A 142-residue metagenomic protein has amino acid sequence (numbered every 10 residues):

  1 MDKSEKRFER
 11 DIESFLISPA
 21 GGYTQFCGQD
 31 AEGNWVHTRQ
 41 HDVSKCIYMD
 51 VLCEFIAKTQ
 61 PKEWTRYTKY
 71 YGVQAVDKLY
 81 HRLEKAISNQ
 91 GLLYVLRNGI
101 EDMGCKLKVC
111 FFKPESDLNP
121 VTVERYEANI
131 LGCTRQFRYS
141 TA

Functional and structural regions predicted by a protein language model:
M1-A142: An alpha-helical interface "stripe"
